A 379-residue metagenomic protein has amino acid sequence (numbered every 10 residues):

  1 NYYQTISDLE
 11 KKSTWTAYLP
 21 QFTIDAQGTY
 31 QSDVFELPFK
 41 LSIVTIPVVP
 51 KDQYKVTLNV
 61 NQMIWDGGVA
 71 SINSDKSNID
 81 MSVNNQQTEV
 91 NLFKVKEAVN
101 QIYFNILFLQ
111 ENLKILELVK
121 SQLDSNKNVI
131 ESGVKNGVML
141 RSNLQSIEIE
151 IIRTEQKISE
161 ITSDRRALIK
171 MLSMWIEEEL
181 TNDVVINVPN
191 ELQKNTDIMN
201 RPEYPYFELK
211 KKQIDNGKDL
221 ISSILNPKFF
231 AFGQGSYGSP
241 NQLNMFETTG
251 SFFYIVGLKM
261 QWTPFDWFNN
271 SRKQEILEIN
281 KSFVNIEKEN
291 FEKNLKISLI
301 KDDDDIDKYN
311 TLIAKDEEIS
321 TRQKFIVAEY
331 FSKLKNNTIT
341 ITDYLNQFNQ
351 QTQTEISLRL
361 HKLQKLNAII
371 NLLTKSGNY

Functional and structural regions predicted by a protein language model:
N1-T23, V138-L140, I176-G217, N226 (+2 more regions): Bacterial Sec-pathway N-terminal export signals of envelope proteins
Y2-T14, N91, V95-K114, S132 (+5 more regions): Amphipathic alpha-helical coiled-coil segments
L9, N91-P205, D305, Y309 (+1 more regions): Periplasmic alpha-helical coiled-coil/stalk elements that build and connect Gram-negative outer-membrane
Q21-L41, P50-K51, N61-V90, K212 (+3 more regions): Small/polar (Gly/Ser/Thr/Ala-rich) solvent-exposed segments that form structured loops/beta-strands/short helices used
S32, L180, S357-Y379: Acidic, low-complexity, intrinsically disordered peripheral segments
Q53-K55, Q101, S146, K228 (+1 more regions): Transmembrane beta-barrel architecture of outer-membrane proteins
T57-N59, Y103, I255-K259, D303: Membrane-embedded beta-strand positions in outer-membrane beta-barrel channels/transporters
